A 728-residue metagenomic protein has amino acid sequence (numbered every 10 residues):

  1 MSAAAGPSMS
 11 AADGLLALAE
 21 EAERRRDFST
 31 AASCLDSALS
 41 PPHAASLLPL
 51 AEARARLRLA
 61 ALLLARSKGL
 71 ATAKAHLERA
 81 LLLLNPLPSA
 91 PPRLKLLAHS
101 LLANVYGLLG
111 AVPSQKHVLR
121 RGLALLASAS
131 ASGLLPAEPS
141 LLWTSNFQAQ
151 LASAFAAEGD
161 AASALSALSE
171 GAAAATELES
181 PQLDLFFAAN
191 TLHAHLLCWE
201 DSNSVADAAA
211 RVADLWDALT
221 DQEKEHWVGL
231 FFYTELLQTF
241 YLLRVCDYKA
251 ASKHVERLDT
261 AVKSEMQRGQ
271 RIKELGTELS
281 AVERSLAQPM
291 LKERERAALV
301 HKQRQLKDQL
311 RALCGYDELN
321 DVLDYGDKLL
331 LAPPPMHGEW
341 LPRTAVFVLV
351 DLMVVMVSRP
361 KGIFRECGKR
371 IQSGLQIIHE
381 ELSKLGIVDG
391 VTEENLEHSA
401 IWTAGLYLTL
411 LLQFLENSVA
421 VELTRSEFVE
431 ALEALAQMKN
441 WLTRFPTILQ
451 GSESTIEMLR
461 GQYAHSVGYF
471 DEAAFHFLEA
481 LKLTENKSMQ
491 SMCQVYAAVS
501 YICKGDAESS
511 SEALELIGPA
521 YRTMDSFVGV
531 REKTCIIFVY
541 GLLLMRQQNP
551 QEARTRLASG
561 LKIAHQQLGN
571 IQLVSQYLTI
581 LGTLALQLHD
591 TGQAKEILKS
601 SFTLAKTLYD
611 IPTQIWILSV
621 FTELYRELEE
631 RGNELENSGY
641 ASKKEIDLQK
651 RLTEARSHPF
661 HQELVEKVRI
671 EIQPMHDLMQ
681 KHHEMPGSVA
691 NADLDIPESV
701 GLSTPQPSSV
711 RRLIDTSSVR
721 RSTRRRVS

Functional and structural regions predicted by a protein language model:
M1-A71, P86, R93, V105 (+2 more regions): N-terminal alpha-helical scaffolding segments that mark the starts of alpha-solenoid/helical-repeat architectures
S2-S33, S37, R79, R121 (+16 more regions): C-terminal non-catalytic interaction modules
S8-S10, T30, L47-A51, G69-T72 (+19 more regions): Structural signature of alpha-solenoid helical repeat junctions
D13-G14, S33, E52-R56, A75 (+22 more regions): Residue register of alpha-helical TPR repeats
R26, S67-K68, G110, G159 (+9 more regions): Residue-level detector of the short coil/turn that links helix A to helix B within each tetratricopeptide repeat
T30, Y325-E485: Alpha-solenoid helical-repeat scaffolds
D36-A44, E78-P88, R120-L135, S169-E177 (+15 more regions): Amphipathic alpha-helical segments of tetratricopeptide repeats
